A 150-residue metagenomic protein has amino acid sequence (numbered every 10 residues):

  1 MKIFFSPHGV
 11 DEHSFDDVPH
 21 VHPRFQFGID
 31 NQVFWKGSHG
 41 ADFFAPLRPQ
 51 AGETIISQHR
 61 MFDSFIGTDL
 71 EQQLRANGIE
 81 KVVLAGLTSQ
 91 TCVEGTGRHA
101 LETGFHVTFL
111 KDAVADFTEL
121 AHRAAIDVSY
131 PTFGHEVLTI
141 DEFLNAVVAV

Functional and structural regions predicted by a protein language model:
M1-F15: Von Willebrand factor
D11-V150: Active-site-adjacent betaalpha module
